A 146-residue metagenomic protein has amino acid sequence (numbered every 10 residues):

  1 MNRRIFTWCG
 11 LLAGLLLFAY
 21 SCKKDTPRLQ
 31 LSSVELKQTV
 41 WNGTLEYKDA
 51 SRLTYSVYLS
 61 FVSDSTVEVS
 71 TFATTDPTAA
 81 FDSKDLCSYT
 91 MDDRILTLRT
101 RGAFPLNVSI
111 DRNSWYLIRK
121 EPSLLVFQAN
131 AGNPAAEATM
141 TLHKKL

Functional and structural regions predicted by a protein language model:
N2-I5, L16-N42, L146: Bacterial Sec-dependent N-terminal signal peptides
T7-A13: Sec-dependent N-terminal signal peptides
S32-T54, L86-M91, L142: Tryptophan-anchored aromatic micro-motifs
G43, T66-T71, I95-T100, S123-A129: Short hydrophobic/aromatic-rich beta-strand segments that constitute the beta-sheet cores of beta-sandwich/beta-barrel
S51-T97: N-terminal glycine/threonine-rich, aromatic-flanked beta-hairpin/loop signature
S63, R119-E121: Residue-level recognition of beta-strand termini and adjacent short loop/turns
D82-I95, L124-L146: Edge beta-strand at a domain terminus
I95-I118: An anionic, turn-rich surface loop/hairpin at beta-sheet edges that serves as a generic interaction/coordination patch
